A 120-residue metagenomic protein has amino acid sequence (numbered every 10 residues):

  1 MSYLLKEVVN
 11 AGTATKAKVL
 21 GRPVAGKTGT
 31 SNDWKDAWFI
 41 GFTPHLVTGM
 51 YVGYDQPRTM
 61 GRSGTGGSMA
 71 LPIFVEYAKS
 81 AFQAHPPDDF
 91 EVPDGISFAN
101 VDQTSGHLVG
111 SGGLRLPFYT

Functional and structural regions predicted by a protein language model:
M1: Serine endopeptidase catalytic core focused on the charge-relay Asp
K6, P23-T120: Soluble, non-transmembrane domains of envelope/secretory-pathway proteins that act on or interact with carbohydrate
T15-V24: Surface-exposed, Gly/Pro/Thr- and Asp/Glu-enriched linker/hinge segments that connect structured elements
